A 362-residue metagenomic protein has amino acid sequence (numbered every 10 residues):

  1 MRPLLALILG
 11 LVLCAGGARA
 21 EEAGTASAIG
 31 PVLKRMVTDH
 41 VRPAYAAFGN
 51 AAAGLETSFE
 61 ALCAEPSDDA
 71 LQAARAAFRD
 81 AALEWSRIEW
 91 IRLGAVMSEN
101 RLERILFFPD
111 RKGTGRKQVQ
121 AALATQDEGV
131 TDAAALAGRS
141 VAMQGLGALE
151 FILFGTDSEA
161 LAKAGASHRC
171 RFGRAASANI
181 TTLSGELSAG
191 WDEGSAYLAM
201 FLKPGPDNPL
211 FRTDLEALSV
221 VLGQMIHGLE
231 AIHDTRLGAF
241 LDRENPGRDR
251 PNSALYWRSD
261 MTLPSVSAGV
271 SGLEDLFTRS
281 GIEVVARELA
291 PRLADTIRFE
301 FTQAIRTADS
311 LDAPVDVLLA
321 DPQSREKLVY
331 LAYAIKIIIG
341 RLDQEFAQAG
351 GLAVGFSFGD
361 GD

Functional and structural regions predicted by a protein language model:
M1-L4: Positively charged n-region of N-terminal signal peptides that target proteins for export
A6-C14: Bacterial N-terminal signal peptides
G16-A20: Sec/Tat signal peptide C-region and signal peptidase I cleavage site
E22-D362: Mature extracytoplasmic or organellar-lumen-exposed domains after removal of signal/transit peptides
